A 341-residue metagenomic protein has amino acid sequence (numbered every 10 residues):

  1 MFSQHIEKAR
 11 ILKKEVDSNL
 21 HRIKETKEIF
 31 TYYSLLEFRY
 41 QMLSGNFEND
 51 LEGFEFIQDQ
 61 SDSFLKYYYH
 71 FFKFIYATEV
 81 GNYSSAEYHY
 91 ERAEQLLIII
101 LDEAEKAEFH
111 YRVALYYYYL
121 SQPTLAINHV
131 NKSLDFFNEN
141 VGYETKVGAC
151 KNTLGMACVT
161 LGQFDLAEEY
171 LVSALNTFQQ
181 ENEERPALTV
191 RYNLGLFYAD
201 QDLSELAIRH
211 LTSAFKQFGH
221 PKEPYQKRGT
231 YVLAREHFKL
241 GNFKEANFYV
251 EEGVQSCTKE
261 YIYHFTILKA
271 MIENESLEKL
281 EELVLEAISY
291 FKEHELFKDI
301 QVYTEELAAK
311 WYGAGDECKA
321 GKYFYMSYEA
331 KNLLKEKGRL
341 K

Functional and structural regions predicted by a protein language model:
M1-H5, S34-S44, Y67-N82, E108-S121 (+5 more regions): Tandem amphipathic alpha-helical repeat scaffolds
M1-Y76, L96, V250, Y290-H294 (+2 more regions): Flexible inter-repeat linkers and adjacent short helices within tandem amphipathic alpha-helical repeat scaffolds
K14-H21, E52-D59, E91-D102, N131-G142 (+5 more regions): Amphipathic alpha-helical segments of tetratricopeptide repeats
E25-F30, S61-H70, L101-E108, V141-A149 (+5 more regions): Alpha-solenoid helical repeat architecture
I127-F197: Loop-centered beta-sheet repeat module
G219-K222, L233-F297, E305-G315, A320-G321: Helix-coil-helix junctions within alpha-helical repeat/solenoid scaffolds
